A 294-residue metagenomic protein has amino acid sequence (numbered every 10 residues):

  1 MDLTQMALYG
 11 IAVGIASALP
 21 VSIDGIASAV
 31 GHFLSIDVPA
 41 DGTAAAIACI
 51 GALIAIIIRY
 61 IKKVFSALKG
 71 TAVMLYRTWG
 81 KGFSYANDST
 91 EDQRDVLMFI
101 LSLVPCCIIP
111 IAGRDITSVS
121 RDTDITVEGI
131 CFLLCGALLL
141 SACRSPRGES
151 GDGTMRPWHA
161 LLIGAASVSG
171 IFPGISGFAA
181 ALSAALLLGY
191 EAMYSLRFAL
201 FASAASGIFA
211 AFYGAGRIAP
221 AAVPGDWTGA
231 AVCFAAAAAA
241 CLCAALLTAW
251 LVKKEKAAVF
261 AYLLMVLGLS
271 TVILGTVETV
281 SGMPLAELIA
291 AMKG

Functional and structural regions predicted by a protein language model:
M1-G294: Multi-pass membrane proteins that catalyze or facilitate reactions on polyprenyl-/lipid-phosphate substrates and their
